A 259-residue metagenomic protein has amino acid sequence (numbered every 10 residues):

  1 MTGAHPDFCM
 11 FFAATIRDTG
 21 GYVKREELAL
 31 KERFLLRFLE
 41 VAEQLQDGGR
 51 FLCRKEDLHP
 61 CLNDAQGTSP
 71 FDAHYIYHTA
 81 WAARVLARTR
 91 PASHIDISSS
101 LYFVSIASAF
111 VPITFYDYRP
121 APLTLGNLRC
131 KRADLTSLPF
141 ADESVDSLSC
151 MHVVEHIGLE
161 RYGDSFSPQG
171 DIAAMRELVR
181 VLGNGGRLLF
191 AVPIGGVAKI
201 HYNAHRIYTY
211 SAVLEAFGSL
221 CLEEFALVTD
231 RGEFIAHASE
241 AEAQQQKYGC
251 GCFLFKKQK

Functional and structural regions predicted by a protein language model:
M1-S93, H201-G232, H237-E242, Q246-L254 (+1 more regions): N-terminal accessory regions of S-adenosyl-L-methionine
R88, S93-L138: Class I SAM-dependent methyltransferase SAM/SAH-binding core
A92-S93, S144, G183: Residues that mark the start of a beta-strand
S108, G183, G218: Short conserved AdoMet
T136-L148: A short acidic, Gly/Pro-enriched loop at the edge of an enzyme's catalytic core that lines a small-molecule cofactor
S149, V154, G158: A conserved beta-strand element that flanks and buttresses the S-adenosyl-L-methionine
E160-Y162, R187-L214: Conserved class I S-adenosyl-L-methionine
F166-R187: A short glycine-rich, Lys/Arg-flanked "PGG" loop and its adjoining helix->strand segment in the class I
